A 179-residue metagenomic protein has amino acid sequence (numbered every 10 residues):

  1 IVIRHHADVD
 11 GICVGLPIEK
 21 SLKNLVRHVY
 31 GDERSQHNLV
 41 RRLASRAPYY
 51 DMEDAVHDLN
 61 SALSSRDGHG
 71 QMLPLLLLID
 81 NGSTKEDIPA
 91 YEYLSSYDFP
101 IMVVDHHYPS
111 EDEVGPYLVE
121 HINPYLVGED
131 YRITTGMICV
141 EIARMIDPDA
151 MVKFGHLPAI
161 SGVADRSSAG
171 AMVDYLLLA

Functional and structural regions predicted by a protein language model:
I1-A179: Replace "Mg2+/Mn2+-dependent" with "divalent metal-dependent
